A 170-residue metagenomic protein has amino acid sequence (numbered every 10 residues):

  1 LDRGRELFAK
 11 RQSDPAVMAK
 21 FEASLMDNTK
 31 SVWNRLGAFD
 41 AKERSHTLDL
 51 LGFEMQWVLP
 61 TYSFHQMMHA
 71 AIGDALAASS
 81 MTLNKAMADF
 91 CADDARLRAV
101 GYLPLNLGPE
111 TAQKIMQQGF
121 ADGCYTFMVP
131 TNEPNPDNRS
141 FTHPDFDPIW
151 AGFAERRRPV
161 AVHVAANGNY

Functional and structural regions predicted by a protein language model:
L1-Y170: Helix-coil boundary/capping segments in enzymes
